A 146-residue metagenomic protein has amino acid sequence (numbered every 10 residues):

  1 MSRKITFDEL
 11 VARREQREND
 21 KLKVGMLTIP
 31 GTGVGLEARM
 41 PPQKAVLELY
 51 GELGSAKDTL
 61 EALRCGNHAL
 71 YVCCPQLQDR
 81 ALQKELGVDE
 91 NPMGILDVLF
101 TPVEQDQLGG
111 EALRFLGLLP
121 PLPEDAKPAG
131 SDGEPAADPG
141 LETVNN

Functional and structural regions predicted by a protein language model:
M1-L22: Extended acidic low-complexity intrinsically disordered regions
R3, K21-M26, P30-N146: Short, surface-exposed, charged amphipathic helix/loop patches that serve as local interaction elements
